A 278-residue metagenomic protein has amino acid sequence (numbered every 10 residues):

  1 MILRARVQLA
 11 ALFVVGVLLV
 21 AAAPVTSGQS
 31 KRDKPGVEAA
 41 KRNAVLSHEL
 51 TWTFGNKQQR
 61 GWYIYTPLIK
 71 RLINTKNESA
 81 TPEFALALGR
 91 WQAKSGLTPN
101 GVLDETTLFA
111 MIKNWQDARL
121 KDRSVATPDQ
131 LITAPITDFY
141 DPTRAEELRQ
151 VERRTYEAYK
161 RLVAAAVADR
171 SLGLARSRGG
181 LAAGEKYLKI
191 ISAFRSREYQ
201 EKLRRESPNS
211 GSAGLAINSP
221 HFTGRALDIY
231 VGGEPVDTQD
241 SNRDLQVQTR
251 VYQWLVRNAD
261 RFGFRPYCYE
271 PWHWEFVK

Functional and structural regions predicted by a protein language model:
I2-A182: Cell-envelope/ECM-targeting effectors and their regulatory/trafficking segments
T81-F84, G173-R176, Q200, R250-L255 (+1 more regions): Short, motif-level signal for alpha-helix interfacial/capping segments enriched in acidic residues and aromatics/proline
G89, A93, R205, D260: Short polybasic/polar patches that bind polyanions
N100, A183, S192, I217-P220 (+1 more regions): Residue-level signal for helical boundary/lining positions with a hydrophobic bias
N100-L103, D122-R123, K202-E206, S241-N242: Short, solvent-exposed loop/turn and secondary-structure capping segments
L103, T107, W115, S192-F194 (+3 more regions): A mature extracytoplasmic/lumenal domain signature
V167, S171-P208: Extended, low-complexity, intrinsically disordered C-terminal regulatory tails of eukaryotic serine/threonine kinases
S210-K278: Catalytic cores and adjacent binding grooves of peptidoglycan-active enzymes
